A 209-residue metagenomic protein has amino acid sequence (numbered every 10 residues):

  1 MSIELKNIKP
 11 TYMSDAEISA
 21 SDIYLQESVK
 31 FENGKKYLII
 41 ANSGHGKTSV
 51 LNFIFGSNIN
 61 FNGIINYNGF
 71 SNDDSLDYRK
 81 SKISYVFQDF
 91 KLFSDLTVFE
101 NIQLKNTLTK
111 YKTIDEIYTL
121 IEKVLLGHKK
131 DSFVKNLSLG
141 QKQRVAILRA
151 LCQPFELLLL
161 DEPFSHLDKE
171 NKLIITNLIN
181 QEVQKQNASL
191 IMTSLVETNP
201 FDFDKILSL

Functional and structural regions predicted by a protein language model:
F55: Helix-to-loop junction immediately C-terminal to a conserved catalytic motif
N62-D73: Conserved ABC transporter NBD signature motif
D89, L96-L108: Q-loop/switch helix immediately C-terminal to the Walker
I114-K129: Conserved ABC ATPase "signature" region
F133-Q141: Conserved ABC ATPase signature
I147: Hydrophobic anchor residue at the start of the ABC signature
L158-E162: Catalytic Walker B motif of ABC-type/P-loop ATPase nucleotide-binding domains
